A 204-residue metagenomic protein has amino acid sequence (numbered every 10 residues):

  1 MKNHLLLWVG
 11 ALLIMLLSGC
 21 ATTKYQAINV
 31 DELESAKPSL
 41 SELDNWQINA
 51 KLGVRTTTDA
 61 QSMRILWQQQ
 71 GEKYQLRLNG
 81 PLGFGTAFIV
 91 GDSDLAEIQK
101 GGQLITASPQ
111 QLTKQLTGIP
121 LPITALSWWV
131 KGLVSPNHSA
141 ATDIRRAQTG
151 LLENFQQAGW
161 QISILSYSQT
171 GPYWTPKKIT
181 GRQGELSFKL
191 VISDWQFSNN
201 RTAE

Functional and structural regions predicted by a protein language model:
M1-V9: Bacterial N-terminal signal peptides that target proteins for export
L16-G19: C-terminal motif of bacterial Sec signal peptides marking the signal peptidase cleavage site
A21-K24: Bacterial signal peptide processing site
P38-T57: A short, Trp-centered hydrophobic/proline-enriched beta-strand micro-motif
Q47-N49, A60, Q68, F88-V90 (+2 more regions): Beta-strand-dominated lipid-handling architectures at cellular/organellar boundaries
K73-I123: An acidic-aromatic
G101-A158: Flexible, processing/modification-adjacent segments and terminal tails in exported/periplasmic/extracellular proteins
S135-E204: Gly/Pro-enriched, hydrophobic low-complexity segments that function as extracytoplasmic propeptides/linkers
